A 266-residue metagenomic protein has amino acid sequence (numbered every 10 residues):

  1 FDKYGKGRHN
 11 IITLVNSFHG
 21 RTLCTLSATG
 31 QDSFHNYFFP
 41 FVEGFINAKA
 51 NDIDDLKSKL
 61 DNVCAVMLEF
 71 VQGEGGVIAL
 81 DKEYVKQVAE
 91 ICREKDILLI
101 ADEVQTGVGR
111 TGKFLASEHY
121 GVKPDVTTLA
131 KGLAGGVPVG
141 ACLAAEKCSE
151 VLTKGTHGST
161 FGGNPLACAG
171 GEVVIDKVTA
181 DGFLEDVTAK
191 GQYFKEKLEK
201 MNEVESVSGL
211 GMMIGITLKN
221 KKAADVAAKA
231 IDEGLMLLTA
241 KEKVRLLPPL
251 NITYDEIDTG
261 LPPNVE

Functional and structural regions predicted by a protein language model:
F1-E266: Conserved N-terminal phosphate-binding loop of PLP-dependent enzymes in the Aspartate aminotransferase
